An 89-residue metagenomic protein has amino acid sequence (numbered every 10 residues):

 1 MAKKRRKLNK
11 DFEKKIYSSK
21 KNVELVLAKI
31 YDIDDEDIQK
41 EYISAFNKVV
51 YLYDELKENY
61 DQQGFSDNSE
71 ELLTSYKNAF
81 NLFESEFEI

Functional and structural regions predicted by a protein language model:
M1-K10, L82-I89: Short acidic DE-rich linear segments
K4-D37: N-terminal acidic leader/helix
L27, D34, V50-K57, F80-F87: A structural signal for well-ordered alpha-helices, especially hydrophobic packing surfaces of coiled-coils
D37-L73: Acidic, low-complexity, intrinsically disordered interaction modules
F65-I89: Amphipathic alpha-helical binding modules
